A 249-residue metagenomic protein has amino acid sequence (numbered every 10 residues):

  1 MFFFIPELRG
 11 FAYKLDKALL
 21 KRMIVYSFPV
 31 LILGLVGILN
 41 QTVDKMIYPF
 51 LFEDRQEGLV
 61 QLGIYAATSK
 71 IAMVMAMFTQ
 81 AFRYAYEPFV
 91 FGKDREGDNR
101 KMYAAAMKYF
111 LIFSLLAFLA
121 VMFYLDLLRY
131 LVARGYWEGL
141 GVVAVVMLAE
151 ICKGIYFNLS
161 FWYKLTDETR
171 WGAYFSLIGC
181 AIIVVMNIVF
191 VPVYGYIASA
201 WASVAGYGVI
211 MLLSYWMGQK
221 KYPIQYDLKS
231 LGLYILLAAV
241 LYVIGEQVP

Functional and structural regions predicted by a protein language model:
M1-F4, L33, G37, Q80-R83 (+2 more regions): Short runs within selected transmembrane alpha-helices of multi-pass transporters and secretion channels
M1-Q41, A85, F89-K101, K221-I235: Interhelical loop/hinge segments that connect adjacent transmembrane helices in multipass membrane
P6-E7, Y48, F52-E53, Y124-W137 (+3 more regions): Short helix-capping/hinge motifs at transmembrane helix termini and TM-loop junctions
K17-F91, A149, K153-F157: Transmembrane helical elements of multi-pass membrane transporters/channels
L19, G58-Q61, N99, E138-G141 (+3 more regions): Membrane-helix interface segments
S27, L31, L35-I47, L51 (+8 more regions): Short helix-kink/termination motifs in transmembrane helices of multi-pass secondary transporters
I64-L177: Specific pore-lining/lateral-gate transmembrane helices of multi-pass inner-membrane transport and insertion machines
G179-I182, K229-P249: Transmembrane alpha-helical segments of multi-pass transport proteins
